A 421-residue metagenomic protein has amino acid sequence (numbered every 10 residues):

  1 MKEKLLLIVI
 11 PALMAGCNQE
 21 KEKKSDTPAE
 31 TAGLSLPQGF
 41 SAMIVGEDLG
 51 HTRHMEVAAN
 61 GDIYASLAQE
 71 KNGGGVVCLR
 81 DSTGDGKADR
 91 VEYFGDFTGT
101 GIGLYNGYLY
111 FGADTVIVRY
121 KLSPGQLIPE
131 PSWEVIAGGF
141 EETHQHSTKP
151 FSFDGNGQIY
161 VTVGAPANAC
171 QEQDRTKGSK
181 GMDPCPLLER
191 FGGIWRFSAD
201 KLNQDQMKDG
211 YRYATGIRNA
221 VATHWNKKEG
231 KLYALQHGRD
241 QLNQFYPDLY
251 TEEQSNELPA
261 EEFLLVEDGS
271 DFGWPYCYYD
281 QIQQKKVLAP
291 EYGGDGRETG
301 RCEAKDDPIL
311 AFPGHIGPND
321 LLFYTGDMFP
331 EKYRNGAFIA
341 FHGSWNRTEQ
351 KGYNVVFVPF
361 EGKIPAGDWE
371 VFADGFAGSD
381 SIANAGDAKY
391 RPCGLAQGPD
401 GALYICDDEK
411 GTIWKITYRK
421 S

Functional and structural regions predicted by a protein language model:
M14-G16: C-terminal motif of bacterial Sec signal peptides marking the signal peptidase cleavage site
E22-Q38, T148, A165-K208, G216-N219 (+3 more regions): Beta-propeller domain segments
M43-A68, G317-F323, I339-A340: Beta-strand-rich domains and repeat architectures in extracellular enzymes and scaffolds, especially beta-propellers
V45-L49, E92-F97, I136-T143, Y211-G216 (+3 more regions): Surface loop/turn motifs at the tips and blade-to-blade linkers of beta-strand repeat domains
V57-G61, L104-N106, F153-N156, H224-E229 (+2 more regions): Residue-level detector of Asp-centered blade-edge/turn motifs that repeat once per structural unit in beta-propeller
D62-S66, Y108-F111, Q158-T162, K231-L235 (+2 more regions): Conserved beta-propeller blade signature
R90, G99, Y105, T115-D154 (+1 more regions): Asp-box/WD-like beta-propeller blade repeats and closely related beta-sheet repeat scaffolds
A396-S421: Blade-level signature of beta-propeller repeat domains, shared across WD40, Kelch, NHL, RCC1 and BNR/Asp-box propellers
